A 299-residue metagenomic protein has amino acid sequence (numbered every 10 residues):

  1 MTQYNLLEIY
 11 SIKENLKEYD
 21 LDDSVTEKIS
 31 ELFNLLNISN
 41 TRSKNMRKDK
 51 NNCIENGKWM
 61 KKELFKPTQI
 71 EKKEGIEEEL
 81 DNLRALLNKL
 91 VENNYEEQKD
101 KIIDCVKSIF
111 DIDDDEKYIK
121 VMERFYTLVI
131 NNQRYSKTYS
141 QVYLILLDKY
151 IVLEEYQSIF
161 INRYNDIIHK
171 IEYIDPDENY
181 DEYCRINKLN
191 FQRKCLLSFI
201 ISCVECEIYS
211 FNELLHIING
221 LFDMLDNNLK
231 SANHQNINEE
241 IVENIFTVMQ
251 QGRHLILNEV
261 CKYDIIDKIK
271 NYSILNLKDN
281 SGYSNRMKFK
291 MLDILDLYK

Functional and structural regions predicted by a protein language model:
M1-Y4, E14-L21, I38, R42-K299: Alpha-helical interaction scaffolds
I9, T26-I29: Extracellular/lumenal mucin-like low-complexity stalks
L32-L35: Intrinsically disordered, low-complexity segments
